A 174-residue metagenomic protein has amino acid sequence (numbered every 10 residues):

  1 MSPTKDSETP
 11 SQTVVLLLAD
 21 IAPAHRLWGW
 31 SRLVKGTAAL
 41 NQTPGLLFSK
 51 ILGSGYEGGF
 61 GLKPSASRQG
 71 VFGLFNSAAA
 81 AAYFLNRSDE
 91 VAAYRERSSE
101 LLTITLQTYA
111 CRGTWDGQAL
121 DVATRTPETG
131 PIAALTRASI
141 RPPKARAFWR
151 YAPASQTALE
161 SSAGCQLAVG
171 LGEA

Functional and structural regions predicted by a protein language model:
M1-R68, A78-F84, S98-E173: Short S/T/G/P-rich N-terminal loop/turn motif that feeds into the first structured element of a domain
D89-S98: A common structural junction motif
